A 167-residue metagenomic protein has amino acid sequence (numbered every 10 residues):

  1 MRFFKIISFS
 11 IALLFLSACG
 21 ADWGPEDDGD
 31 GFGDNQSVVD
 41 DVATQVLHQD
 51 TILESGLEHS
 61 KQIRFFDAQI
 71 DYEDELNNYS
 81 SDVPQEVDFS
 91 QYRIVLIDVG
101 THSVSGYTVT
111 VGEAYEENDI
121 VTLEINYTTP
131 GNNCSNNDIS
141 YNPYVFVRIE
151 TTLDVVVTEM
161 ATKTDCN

Functional and structural regions predicted by a protein language model:
M1-S17: Sec-dependent bacterial lipoprotein signal peptides
C19-N167: Exposed, flexible binding/inhibitory loops of compact, secreted disulfide-stabilized domains
